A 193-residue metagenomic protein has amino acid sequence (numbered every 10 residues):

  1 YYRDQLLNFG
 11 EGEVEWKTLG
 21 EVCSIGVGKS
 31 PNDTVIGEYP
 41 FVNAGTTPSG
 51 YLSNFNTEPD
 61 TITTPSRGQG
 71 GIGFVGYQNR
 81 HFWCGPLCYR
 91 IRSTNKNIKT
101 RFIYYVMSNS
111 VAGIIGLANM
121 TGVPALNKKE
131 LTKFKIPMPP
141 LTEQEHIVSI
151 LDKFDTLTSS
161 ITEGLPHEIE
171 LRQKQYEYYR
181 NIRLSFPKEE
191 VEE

Functional and structural regions predicted by a protein language model:
Y1-E193: Charged, alpha-helix-forming regions
